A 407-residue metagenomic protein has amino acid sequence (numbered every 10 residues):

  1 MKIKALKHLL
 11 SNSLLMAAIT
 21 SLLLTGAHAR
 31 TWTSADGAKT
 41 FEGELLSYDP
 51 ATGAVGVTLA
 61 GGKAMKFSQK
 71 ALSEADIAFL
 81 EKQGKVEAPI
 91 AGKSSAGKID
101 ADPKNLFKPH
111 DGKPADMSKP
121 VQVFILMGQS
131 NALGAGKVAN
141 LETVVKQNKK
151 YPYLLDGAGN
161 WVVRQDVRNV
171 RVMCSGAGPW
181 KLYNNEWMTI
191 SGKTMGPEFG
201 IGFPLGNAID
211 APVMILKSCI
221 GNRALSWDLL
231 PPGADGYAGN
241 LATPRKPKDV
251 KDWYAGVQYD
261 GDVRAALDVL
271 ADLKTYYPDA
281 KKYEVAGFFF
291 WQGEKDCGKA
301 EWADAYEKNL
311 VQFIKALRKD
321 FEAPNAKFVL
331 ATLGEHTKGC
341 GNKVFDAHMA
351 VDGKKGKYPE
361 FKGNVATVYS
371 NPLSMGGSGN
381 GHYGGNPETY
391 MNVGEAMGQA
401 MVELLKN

Functional and structural regions predicted by a protein language model:
K2-L15: Bacterial N-terminal signal peptides that target proteins for export
L15-M16, A27: Cleavable N-terminal signal peptides
A18, W32-S34, L46, K113 (+2 more regions): Residues embedded in well-ordered secondary-structure elements
S21: Entry/capping segment at the start of metal-dependent catalytic domains with acidic active-site entry clusters
T25-P103: Compositionally biased alpha-helical segments
G92-N407: Cell-envelope and extracellular/periplasmic
